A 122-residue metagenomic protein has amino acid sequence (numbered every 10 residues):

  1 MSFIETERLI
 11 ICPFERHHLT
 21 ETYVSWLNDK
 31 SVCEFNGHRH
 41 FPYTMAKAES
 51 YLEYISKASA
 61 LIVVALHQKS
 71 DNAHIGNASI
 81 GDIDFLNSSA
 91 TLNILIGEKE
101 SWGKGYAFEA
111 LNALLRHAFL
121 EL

Functional and structural regions predicted by a protein language model:
M1-E49: A short, well-structured alpha-helix characteristic of acyl/acetyltransferase catalytic modules
F3-E5, L86, E121: Short, flexible hinge/linker loops that cap or flank conserved catalytic cores
I10, T22, T91, E109-A110: Amphipathic alpha-helical recognition patches that constitute DNA-binding helices
S25, I94, A113-H117: Residue-level signal for well-ordered alpha-helical scaffold segments within enzymatic catalytic domains
K30-S31, S59, L122: Structural motif
Y43-E100: Acetyl-CoA-dependent GNAT
G103-L120: Conserved acetyl-CoA-binding loop-helix of GNAT-fold acetyltransferases
